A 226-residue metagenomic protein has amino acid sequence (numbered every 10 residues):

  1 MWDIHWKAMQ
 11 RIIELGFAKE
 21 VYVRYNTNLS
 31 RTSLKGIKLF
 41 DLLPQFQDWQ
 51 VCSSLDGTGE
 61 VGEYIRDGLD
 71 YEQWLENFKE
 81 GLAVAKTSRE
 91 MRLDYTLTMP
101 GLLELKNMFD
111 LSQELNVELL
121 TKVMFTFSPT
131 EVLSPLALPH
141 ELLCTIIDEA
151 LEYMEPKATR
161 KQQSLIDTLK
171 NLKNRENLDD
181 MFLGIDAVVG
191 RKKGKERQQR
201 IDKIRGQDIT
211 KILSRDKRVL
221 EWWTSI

Functional and structural regions predicted by a protein language model:
M1-I4, I13-K35, L43-E76, E90-M99 (+1 more regions): Core AdoMet radical
H5-Q10, K35-L39, Y71-E80, L105-M108 (+1 more regions): Well-ordered, non-membrane alpha-helical segments in soluble/globular domains
K79-L82, Q113: Class I S-adenosyl-L-methionine
A85: Betabetaalpha-Me/HNH-type nuclease active-site subdomain
M99-L102, L120-L151, A158-L172, L183 (+1 more regions): Flexible glycine/acidic-rich beta-alpha junction loops that bind and position SAM and/or redox cofactors in anaerobic
M99-L115: Catalytic cores of alpha/beta
L151-I226: Radical SAM enzyme core and accessory elements
